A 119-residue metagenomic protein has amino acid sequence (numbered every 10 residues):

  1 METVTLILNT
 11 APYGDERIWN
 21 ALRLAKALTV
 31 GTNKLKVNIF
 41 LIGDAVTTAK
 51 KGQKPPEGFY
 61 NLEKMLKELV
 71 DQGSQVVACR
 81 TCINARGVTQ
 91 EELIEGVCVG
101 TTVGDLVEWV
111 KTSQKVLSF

Functional and structural regions predicted by a protein language model:
M1-T5: Extreme N-terminal starter segment of soluble prokaryotic enzymes
L6-A21, A49-K54: Short, glycine-rich nucleotide/cofactor-binding loops
I18-G31, I39: Histidine-anchored nucleotide/phosphate-binding helix
A25, V37-G43, V76-C82: Short internal beta-strands
G31-N38, I42-A49: Small/aliphatic-rich secondary-structure junction motif
G52-E57, L93-G96: Short glycine-enriched, charge-decorated loop/helix-capping segments at active-site entrances that position
P55-C82: A glycine-rich helix N-cap at a beta->alpha junction
A85-F119: C-terminal structural segments of small proteins and small subunits
